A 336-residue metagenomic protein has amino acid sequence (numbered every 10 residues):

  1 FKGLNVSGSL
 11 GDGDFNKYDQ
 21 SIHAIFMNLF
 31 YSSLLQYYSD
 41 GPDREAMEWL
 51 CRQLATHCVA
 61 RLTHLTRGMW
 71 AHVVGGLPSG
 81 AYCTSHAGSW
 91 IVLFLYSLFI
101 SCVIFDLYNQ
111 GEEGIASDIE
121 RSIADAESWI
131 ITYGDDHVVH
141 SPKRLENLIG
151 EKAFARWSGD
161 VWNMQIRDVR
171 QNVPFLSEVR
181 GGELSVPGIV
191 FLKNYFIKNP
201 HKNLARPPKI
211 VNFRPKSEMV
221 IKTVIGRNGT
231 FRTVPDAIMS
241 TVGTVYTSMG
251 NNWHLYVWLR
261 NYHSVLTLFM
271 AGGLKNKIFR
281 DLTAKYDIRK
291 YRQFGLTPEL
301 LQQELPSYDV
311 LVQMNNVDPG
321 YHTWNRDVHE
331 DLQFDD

Functional and structural regions predicted by a protein language model:
F1-G3, V220: Terminal, non-catalytic protein-protein interaction segments that mediate quaternary/complex assembly
G3-L4, E183: A generic structural signal for short, solvent-exposed coil/turn residues that cap or connect secondary-structure
N5-Y133, V139-I149, G188: Conserved polymerase palm-domain catalytic core
A71, G75-P78, V103-F105, N109-Q110 (+2 more regions): Active-site and adjacent loop segments of nucleotide-processing enzymes that use two-metal-ion phosphate chemistry
